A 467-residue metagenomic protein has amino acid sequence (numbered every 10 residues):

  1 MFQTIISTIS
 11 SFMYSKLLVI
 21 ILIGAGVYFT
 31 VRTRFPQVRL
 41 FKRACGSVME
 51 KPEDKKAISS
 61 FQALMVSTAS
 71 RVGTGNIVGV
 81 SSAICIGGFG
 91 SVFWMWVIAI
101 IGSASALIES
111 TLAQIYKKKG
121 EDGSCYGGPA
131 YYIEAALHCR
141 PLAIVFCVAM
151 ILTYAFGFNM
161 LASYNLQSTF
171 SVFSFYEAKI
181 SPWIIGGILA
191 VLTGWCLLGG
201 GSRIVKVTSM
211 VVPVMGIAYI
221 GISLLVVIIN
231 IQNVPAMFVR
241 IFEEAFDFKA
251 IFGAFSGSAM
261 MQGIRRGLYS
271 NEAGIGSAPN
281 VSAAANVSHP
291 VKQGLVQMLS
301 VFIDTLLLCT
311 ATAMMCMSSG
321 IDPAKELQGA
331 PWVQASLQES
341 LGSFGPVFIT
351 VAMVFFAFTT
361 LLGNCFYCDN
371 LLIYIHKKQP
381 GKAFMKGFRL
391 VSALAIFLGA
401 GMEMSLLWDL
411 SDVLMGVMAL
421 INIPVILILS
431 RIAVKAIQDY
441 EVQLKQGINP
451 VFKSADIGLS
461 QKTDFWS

Functional and structural regions predicted by a protein language model:
M1-T74, I84-S91, G102, V425-S467: N-terminal alpha-helical transmembrane segments of multi-pass membrane transport and channel/translocase proteins
F2, L18, T33-Q37, G75-V80 (+7 more regions): Transmembrane helix-loop junctions in multi-pass membrane proteins
I21-Y28, R32-C45, N165-F170, S181-I229 (+3 more regions): Membrane-interface loop-to-helix entry segments
A25-T30, I98-G123, P129-A130, E134-Y164 (+3 more regions): Helix-loop-helix module between adjacent transmembrane segments
T30, I108-K117, I222-R240, F248 (+3 more regions): Extracellular/periplasmic helix-exit of transmembrane alpha-helices
F35-S60, S82, G88-F89, A104-L137 (+3 more regions): Flexible loop linkers connecting adjacent transmembrane helices in multi-pass alpha-helical membrane transporters
D54-I86, L112-A130, E134, I151 (+1 more regions): Alpha-helical membrane segments and immediately flanking helix-loop junctions that form or couple to the substrate/ion
I101-E109, G187-G201, V212-Q232, R265-R266 (+2 more regions): Selective recognition of specific alpha-helical transmembrane segments in multi-pass small-molecule
